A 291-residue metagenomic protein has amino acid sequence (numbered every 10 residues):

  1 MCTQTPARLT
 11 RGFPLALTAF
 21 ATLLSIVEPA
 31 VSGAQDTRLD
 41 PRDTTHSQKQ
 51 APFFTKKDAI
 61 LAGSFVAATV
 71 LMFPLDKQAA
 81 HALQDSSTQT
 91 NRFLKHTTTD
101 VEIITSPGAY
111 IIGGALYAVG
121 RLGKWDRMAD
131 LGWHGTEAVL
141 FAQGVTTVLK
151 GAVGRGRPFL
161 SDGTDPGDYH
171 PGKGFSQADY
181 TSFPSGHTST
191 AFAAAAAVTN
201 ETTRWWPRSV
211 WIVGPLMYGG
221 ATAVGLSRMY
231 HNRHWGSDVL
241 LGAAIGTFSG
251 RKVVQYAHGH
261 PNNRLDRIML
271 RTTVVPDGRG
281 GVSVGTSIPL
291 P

Functional and structural regions predicted by a protein language model:
M1-A62, L122, D126-W133, A138-P291: Replace "edges of transmembrane helices
A62-T69, G113: Short, glycine/alanine-rich hydrophobic alpha-helices that insert into or span membranes
A68-A80: Alpha-helical transmembrane segments of multi-pass membrane proteins
A79, Q84-T99: Active-site-surrounding "flap" and adjacent substrate/cofactor-binding loops of secreted or lumenal enzymes, prototyped
R92-G114: Interfacial helix-start motif at the membrane-water boundary
G114-A115, G123: Membrane-helix interface/capping segments
